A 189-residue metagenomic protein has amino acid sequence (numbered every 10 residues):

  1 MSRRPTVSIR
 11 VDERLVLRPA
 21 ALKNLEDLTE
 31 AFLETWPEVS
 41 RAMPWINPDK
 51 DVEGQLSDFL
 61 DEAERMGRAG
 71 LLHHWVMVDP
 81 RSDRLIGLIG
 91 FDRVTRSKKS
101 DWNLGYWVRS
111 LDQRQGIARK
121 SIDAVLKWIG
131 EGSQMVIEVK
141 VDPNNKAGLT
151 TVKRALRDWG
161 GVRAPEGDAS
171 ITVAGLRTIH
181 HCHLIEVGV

Functional and structural regions predicted by a protein language model:
M1-D27, A31-E38, H74-V189: Acyl-donor (CoA/ACP) binding surface of acyl/acetyltransferases
F32-T35, M43-I46, E62-A63, A155: Alpha-helix boundary/capping residues
S40-D61: Conserved GNAT-fold acetyl-CoA-binding loop/helix
N47-P48, D61-V76: A short helix-loop-beta-strand connector motif used in the catalytic cores of GNAT acetyltransferases and, in some
